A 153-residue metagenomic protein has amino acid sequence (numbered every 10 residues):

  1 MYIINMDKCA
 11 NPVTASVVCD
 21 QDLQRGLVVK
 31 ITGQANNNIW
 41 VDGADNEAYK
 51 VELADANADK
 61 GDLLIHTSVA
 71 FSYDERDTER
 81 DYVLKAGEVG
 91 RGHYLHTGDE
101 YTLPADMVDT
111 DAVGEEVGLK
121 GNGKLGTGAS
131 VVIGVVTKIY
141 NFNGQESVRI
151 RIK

Functional and structural regions predicted by a protein language model:
M1-K153: Surface-exposed, low-hydrophobicity beta-strand/loop segments enriched in small/polar/acidic residues
